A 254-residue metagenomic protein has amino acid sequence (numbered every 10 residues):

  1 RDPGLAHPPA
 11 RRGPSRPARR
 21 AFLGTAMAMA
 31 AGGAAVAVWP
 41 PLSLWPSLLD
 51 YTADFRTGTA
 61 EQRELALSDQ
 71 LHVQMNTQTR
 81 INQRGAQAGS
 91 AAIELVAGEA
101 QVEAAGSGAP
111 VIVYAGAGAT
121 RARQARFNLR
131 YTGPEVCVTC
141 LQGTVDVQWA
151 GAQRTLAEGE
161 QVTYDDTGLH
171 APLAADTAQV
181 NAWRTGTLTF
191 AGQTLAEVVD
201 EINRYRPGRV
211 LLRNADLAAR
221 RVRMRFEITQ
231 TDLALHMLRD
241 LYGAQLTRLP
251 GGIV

Functional and structural regions predicted by a protein language model:
R1-P8: N-terminal intrinsically disordered, acidic low-complexity segments at the extreme N-terminus
P8-Q74, Q78-L95, Q101-V254: A residue-level detector for the "anchor" residue at the start of short, highly conserved motifs
